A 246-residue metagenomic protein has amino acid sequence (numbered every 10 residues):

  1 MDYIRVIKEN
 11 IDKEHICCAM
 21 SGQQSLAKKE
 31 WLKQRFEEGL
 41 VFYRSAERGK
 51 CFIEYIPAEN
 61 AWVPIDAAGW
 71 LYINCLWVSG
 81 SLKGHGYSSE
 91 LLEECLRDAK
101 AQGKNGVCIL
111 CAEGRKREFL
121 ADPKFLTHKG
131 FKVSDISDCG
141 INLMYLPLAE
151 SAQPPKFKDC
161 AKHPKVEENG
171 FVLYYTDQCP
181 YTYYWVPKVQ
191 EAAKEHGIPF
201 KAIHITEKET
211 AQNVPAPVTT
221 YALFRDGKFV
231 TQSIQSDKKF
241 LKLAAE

Functional and structural regions predicted by a protein language model:
M1-R48, D159-A161, N169, Y181 (+1 more regions): Short amphipathic alpha-helix that is part of the acyltransferase structural core
R44, R48-E59, Y72, W77: Conserved beta-strand in the GNAT
A61-I73, K83: A conserved beta-turn-beta hairpin within the catalytic core of GNAT-like acetyltransferases that forms part
V78, G84-K100: Conserved acetyl-CoA-binding loop-helix of GNAT-fold acetyltransferases
A99-R117: Conserved GNAT acetyl-CoA-binding A-motif
L110, T127-M144, V230-S233: Conserved catalytic-core motifs of GNAT/GCN5-like acyltransferases
D138-H163: C-terminal "cap" of GNAT-fold acetyltransferases
D226-E246: Non-catalytic, surface beta->alpha helical segment in thiol-disulfide oxidoreductase systems
